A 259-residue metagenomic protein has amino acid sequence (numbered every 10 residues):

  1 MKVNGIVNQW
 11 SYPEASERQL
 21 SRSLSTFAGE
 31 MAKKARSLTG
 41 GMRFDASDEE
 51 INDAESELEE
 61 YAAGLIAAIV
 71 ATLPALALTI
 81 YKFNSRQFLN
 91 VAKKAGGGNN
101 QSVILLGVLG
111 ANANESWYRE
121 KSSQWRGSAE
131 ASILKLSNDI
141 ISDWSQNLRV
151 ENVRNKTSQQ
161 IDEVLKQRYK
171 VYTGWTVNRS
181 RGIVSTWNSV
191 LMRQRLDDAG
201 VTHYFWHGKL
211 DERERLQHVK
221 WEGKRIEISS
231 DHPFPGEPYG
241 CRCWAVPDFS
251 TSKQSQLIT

Functional and structural regions predicted by a protein language model:
M1-V171, I183, F249-T259: N-terminal leader/targeting and assembly helices and adjacent pre-domain segments
Q167-T259: Acidic, glycine-rich two-metal-ion catalytic cores of nucleic acid-processing enzymes
